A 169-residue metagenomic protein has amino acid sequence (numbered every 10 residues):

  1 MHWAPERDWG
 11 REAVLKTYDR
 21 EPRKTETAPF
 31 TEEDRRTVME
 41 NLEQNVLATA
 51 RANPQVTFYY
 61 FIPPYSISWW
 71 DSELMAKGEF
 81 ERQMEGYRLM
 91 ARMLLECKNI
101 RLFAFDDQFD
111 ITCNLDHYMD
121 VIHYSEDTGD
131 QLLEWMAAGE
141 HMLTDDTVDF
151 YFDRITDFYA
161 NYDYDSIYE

Functional and structural regions predicted by a protein language model:
M1-Q55, Y151-E169: Secreted/periplasmic serine-hydrolase-like ester/acetyl group-modifying domain
D34-T37, K77-R82, Y124: Alpha-helix N-cap and loop-to-helix initiation/capping positions
N41, E85, L89, D127-L132: Extracytoplasmic/secreted proteins, especially bacterial periplasmic and envelope-associated proteins
A50-A76, A104-D106: Active-site segments of SGNH/GDSL-like serine hydrolases that catalyze O-acetyl group transfer/hydrolysis on lipids
N53, F103, G129-L133: A cross-kingdom marker for long, charged
S68-F103: Substrate-gating cap/lid alpha-helix
I100-T112: Acidic carboxylate-rich catalytic motifs and surrounding loops in phosphoryl-/glycosyl-chemistry enzymes
H117-Y162: Histidine-centered active-site loop/cap adjacent to the catalytic His in serine esterases/O-acetyl transfer systems
